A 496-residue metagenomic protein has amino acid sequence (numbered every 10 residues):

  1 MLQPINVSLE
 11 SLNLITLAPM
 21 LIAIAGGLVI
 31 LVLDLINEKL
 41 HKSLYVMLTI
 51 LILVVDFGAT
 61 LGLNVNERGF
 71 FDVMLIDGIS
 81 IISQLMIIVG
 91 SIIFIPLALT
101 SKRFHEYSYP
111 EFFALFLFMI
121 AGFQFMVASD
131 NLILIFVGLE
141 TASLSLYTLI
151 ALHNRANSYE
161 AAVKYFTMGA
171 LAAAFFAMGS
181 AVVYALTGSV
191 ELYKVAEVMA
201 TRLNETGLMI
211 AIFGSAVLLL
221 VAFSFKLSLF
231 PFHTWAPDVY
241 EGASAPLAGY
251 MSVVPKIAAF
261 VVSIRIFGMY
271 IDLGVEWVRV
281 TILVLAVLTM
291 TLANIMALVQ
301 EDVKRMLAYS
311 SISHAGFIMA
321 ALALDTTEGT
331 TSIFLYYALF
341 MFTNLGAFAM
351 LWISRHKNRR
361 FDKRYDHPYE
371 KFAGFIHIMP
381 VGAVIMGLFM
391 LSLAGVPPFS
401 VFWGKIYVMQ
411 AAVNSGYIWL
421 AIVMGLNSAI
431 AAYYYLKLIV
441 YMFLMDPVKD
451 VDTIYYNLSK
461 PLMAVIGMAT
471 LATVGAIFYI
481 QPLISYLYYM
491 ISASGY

Functional and structural regions predicted by a protein language model:
M1-Y496: Alpha-helical transmembrane segments of multi-pass membrane proteins predominantly involved in bioenergetics
